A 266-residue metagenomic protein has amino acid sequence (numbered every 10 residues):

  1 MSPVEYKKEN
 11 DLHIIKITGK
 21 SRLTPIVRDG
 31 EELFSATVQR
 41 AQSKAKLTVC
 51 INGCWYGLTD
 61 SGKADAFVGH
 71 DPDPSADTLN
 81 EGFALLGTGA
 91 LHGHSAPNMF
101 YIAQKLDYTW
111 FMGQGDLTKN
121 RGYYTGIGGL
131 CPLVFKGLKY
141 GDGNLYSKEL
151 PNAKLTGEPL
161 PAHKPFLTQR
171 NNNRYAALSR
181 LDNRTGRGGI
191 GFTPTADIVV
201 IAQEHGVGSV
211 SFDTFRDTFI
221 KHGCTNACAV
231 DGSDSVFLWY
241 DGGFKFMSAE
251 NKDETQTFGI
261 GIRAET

Functional and structural regions predicted by a protein language model:
M1-T266: Gly/Ser/Thr/Pro-rich low-complexity, intrinsically disordered segments
